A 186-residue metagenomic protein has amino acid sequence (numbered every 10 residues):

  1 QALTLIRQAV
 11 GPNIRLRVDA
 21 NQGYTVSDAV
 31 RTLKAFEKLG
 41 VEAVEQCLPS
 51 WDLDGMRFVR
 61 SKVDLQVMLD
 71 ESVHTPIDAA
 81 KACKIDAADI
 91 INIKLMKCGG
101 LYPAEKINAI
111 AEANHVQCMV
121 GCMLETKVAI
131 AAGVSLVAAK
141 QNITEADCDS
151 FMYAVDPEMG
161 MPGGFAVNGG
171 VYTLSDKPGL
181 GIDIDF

Functional and structural regions predicted by a protein language model:
Q1-A129, E158: Catalytic core of soluble alpha/beta enzymes
M123-F186: Flexible C-terminal active-site loop/helix
